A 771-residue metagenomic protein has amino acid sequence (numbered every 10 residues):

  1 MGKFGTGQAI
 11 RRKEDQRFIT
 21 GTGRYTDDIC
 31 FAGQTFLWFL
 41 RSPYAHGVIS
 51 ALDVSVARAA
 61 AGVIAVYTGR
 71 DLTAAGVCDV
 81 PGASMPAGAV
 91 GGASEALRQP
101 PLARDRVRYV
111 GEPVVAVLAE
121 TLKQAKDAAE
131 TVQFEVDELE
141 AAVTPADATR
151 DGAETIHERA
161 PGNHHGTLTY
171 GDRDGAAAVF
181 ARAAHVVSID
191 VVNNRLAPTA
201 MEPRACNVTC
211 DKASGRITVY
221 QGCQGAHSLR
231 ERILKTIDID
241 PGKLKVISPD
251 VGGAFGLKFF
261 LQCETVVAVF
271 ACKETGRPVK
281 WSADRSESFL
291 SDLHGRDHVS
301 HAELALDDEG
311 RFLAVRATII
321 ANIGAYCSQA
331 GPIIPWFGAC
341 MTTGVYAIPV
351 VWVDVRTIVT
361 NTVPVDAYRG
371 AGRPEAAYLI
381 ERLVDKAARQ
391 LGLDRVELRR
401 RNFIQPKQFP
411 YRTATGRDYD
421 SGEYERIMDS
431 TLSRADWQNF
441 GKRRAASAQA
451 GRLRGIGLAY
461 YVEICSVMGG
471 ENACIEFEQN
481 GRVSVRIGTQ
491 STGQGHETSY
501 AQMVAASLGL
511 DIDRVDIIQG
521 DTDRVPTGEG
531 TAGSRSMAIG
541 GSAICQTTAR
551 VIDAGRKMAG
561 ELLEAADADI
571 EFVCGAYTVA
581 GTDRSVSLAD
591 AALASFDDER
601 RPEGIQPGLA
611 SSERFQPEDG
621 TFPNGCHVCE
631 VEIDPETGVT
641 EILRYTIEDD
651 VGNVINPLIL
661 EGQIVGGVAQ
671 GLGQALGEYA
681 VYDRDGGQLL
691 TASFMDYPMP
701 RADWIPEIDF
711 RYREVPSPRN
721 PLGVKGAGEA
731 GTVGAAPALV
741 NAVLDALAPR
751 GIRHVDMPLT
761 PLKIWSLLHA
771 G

Functional and structural regions predicted by a protein language model:
M1-H165, E274: Flexible, low-hydrophobicity surface segments
Q8, E14-R17, A83-S84, V90-L97 (+5 more regions): Glycine-rich loop/linker segments at domain edges
Q16-R17, E130-V143, Q224-A226, E231 (+4 more regions): Extended active-site and interfacial segments that coordinate phosphate-rich ligands in large catalytic machineries
A60, G69-R70, G92, D238-K243 (+4 more regions): C-terminal catalytic domains of large/alpha subunits in multi-subunit enzymes
G76-G82, A128-T131, Q221, R230-R232 (+12 more regions): Short acidic, glycine/serine/threonine-rich loops at helix termini
D105-R106, D240-S248, K273-D284, S288: Conserved catalytic cysteine-centered active-site region of acyl-thioester-dependent Claisen-condensing enzymes
A153-I237, F403-R482, Q502, L690-R711: Helix-loop-helix junctions that connect adjacent transmembrane helices in secondary transporters/permeases, recognized
A254-G276, K280-S282, H496-V504: Thiamine diphosphate
